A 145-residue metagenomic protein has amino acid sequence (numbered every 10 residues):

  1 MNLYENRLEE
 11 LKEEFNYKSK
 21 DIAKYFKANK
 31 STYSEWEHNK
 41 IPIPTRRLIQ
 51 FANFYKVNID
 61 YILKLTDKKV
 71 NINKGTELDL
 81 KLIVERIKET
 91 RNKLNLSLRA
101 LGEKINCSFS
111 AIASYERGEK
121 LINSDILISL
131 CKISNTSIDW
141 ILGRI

Functional and structural regions predicted by a protein language model:
M1-N16, V70-K93: A short, Lys/Arg-rich alpha-helix, primarily the initiator
E9, K20, I49, K88 (+3 more regions): Residues within the helices of the helix-turn-helix
K12, A23, A52, R91 (+2 more regions): The alpha-helix within a helix-turn-helix
E13, K27, H38-K40, D67 (+3 more regions): Residue-level detection of the helix-turn-helix DNA-binding "recognition helix"
N16-E35, N95-A113: Short alpha-helical DNA-recognition segment
R46-Y61, D125-W140: DNA major-groove recognition helix of helix-turn-helix/homeodomain DNA-binding modules
Y61-N71, W140-I145: Short amphipathic recognition helices of helix-turn-helix/homeodomain-type DNA-binding modules
